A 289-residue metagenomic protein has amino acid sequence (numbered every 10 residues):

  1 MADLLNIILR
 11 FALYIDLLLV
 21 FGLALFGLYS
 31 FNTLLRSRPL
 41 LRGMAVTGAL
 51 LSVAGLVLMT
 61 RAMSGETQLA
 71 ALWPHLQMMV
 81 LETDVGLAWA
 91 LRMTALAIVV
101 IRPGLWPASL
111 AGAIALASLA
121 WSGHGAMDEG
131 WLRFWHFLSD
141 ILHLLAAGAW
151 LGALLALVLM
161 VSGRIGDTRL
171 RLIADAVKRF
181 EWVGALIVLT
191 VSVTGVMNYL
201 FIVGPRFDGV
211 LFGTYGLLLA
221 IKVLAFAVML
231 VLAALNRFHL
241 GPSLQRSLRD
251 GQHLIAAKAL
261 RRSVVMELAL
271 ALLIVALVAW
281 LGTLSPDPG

Functional and structural regions predicted by a protein language model:
M1-G289: Polytopic transmembrane helical bundles with strong interfacial aromatic enrichment
